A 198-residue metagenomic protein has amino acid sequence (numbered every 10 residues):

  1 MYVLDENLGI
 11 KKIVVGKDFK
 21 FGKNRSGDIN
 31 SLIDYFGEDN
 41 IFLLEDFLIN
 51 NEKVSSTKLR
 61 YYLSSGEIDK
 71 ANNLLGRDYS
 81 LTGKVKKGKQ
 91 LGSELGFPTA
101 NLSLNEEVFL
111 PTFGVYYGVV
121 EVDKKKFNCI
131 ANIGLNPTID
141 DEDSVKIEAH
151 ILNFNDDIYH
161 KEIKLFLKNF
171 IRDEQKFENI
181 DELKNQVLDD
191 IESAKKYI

Functional and structural regions predicted by a protein language model:
M1-D39: N-terminal Rossmann-like or analogous alpha/beta NTP/dinucleotide-binding catalytic cores that position adenine
Y2, Y35, N73-L74, Q186: Generic alpha-helical secondary-structure signal
K12-V14, F42, H150, F166: A structural signal for isolated positions on well-ordered beta-strands in alpha/beta enzyme cores
D18, N24, I29, D78 (+3 more regions): Gly/Ser/Thr-rich beta-alpha loop segments that engage phosphate groups in nucleotides
R25-I29, K53-S56, F177: Conserved strand-to-helix beginnings and helix N-cap segments that scaffold or border functional pockets
S31, K58, K70, N179-E182: An acidic, carboxylate-rich microenvironment
E38-N132: Glycine-rich, Lys/Arg-enriched anion-binding loops that position phosphate/diphosphate groups for phosphoryl
G88-I198: Phosphate/ribose-recognition catalytic cores of enzymes acting on nucleotide-derived substrates
